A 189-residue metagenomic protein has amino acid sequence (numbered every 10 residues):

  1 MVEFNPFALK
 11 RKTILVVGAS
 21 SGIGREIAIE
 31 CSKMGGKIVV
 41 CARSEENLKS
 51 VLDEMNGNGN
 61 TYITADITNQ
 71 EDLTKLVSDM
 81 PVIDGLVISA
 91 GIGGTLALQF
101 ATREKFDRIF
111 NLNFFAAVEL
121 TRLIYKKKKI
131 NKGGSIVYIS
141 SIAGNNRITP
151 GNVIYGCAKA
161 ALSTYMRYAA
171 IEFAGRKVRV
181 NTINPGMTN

Functional and structural regions predicted by a protein language model:
S20-S21: Conserved glycine-rich cofactor-binding loop
A97-L98, T102-F110: Substrate-binding pocket helix/loop in short-chain dehydrogenase/reductase
A101, R147-G156, Y168: Active-site loop-to-helix junction immediately N-terminal to the catalytic Tyr of the SDR YXXXK motif in Rossmann-fold
T121, A158: Active-site helix of classical SDR
K126, I171-E172: Alpha-helical segment proximal to the catalytic Tyr-Lys
S141: Residue(s) in the substrate-gating loop at a strand-loop-helix junction that position the organic substrate next
S163, F173-T188: Conserved Rossmann-fold SDR core element
